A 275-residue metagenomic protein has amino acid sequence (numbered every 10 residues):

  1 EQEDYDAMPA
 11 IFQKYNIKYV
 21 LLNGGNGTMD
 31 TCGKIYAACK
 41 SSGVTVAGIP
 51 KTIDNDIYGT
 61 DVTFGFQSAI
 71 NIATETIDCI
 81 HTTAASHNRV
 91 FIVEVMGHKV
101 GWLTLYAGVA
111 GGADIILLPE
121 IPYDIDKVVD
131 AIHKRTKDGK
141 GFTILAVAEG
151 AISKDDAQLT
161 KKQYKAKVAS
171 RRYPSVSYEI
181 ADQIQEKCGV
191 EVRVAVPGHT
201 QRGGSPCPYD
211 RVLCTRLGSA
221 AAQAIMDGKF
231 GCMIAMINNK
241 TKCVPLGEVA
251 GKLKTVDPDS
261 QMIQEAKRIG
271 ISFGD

Functional and structural regions predicted by a protein language model:
E1-K18, G27-T28, I53, V62-N71 (+2 more regions): Glycine-rich oxoanion-binding loops at beta->alpha junctions
Y19-G24, D30-K34, A38-C39, F66-E191: Accessory alpha-helical/coil subdomains and C-terminal extensions that flank or cap enzyme catalytic cores
G25-N26, I49-N55, E120-P122, E149-I152 (+2 more regions): Short, ordered loop/turn segments at secondary-structure junctions
V46-G48, I92, I116, V192-V194 (+1 more regions): Conserved beta-strand scaffold positions in the cores of enzyme catalytic domains, especially in NTP/NDP-utilizing
K51-D61, S86-N88, K162-Q163: Gly-rich Lys/Arg/Thr-decorated short loops/hinges at beta-loop-alpha junctions or inter-strand turns that position
G59-I70, G204-R211: Short beta-strand elements at the ligand-binding edges of bilobed clamshell
R172-D275: C-terminal non-catalytic interaction/assembly regions of soluble proteins
